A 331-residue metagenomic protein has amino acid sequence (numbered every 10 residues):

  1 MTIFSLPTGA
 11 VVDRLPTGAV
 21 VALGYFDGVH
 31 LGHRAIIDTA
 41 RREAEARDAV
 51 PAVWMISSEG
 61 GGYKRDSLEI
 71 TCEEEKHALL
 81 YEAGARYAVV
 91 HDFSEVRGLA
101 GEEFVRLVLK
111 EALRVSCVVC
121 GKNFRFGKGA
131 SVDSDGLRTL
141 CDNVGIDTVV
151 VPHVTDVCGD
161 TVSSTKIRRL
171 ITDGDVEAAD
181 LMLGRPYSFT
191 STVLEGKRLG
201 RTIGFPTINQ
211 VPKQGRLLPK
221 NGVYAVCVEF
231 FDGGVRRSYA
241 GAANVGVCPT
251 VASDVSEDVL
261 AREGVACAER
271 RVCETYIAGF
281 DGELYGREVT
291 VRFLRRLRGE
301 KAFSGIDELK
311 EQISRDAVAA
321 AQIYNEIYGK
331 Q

Functional and structural regions predicted by a protein language model:
T2-V11: Short acidic-hydrophobic, aromatic-tinged amphipathic segments that line or gate anion-handling sites
A10-C72: N-terminal catalytic cores of NTP/NDP-binding nucleotidyl/phosphoryl-transfer enzymes
A22-G24, W54-M55, A88-D92, C117-K122 (+1 more regions): Short beta-strands and strand-loop turn motifs
S67-K76, R97-V105: Glycine-rich, highly charged phosphate/nucleotide-binding loops
E75-V89: A glycine-rich helix N-cap at a beta->alpha junction
V96-P206, S304-K310, S314, Y328: Classical nucleotidyltransferase
G196-Q331: Phosphate/ribose-recognition catalytic cores of enzymes acting on nucleotide-derived substrates
